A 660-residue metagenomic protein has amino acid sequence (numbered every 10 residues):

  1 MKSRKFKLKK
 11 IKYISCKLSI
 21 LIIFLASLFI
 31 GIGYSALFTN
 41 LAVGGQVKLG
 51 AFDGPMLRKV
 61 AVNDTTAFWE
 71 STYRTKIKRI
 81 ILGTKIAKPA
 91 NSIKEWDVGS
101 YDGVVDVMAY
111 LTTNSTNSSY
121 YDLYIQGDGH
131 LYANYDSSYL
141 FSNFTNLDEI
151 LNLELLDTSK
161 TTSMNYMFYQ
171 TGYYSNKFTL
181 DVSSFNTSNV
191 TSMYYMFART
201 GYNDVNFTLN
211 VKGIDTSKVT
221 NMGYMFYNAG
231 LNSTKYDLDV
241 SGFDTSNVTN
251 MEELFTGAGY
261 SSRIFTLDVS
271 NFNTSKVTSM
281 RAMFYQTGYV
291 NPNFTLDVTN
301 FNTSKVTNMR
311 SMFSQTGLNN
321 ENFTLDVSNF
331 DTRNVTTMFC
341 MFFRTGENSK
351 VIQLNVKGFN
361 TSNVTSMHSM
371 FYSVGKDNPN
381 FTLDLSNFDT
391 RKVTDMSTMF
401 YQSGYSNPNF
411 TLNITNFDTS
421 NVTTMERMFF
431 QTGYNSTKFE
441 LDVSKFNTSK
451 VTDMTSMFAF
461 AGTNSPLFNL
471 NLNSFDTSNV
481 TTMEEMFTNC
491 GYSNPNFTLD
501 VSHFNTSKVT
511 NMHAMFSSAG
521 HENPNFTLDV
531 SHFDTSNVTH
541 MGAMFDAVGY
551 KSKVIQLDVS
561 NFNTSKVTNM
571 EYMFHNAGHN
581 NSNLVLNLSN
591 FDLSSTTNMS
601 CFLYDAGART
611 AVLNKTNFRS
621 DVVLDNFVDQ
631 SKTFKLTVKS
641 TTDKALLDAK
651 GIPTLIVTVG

Functional and structural regions predicted by a protein language model:
K2-G54: Long, small/polar-residue-biased beta-strand-and-loop interaction regions
C16, F38-G660: Negatively charged
